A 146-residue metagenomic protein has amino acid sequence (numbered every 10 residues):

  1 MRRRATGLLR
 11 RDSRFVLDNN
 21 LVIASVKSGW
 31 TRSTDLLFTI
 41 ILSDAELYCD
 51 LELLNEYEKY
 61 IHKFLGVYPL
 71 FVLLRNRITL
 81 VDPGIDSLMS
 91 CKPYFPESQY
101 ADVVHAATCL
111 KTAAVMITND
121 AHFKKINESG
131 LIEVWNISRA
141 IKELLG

Functional and structural regions predicted by a protein language model:
M1-A5, L54-N55, A121-G146: Acidic, PIN/NYN-like endoribonuclease modules and their adjacent C-terminal/linker elements
M1-L17, S25-V26, S43-D44, A140-G146: Feature 3881 marks metal-assisted phosphotransfer/nuclease machinery and their flanking interaction elements
R14, H62-L65, F71-P93: Mobile, glycine- and charge-enriched loop segments and immediately flanking short secondary-structure elements within
R14-L17, K27-K63: PIN/NYN-family metal-dependent endoribonuclease catalytic core
S43, L74-R77, E128-G130: Short, structured coil segments at secondary-structure junctions
L80-V115, N119-A121, K125: Active-site neighborhoods of divalent-metal-dependent phosphate/nucleic-acid chemistry enzymes
